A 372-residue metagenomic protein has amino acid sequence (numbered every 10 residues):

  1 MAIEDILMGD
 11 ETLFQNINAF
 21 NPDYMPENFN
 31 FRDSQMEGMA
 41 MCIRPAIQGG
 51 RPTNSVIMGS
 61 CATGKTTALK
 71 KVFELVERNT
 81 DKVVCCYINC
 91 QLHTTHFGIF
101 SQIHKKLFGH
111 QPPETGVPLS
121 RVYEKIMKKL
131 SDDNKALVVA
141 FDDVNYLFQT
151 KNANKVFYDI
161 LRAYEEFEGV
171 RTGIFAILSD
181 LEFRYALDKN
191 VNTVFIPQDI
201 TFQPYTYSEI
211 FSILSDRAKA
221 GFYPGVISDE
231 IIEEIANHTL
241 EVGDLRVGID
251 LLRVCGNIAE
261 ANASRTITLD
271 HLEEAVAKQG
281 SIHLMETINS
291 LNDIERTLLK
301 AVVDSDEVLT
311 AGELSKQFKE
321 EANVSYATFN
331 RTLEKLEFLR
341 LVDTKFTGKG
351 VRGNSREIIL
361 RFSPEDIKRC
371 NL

Functional and structural regions predicted by a protein language model:
M1-P52, L372: A short, basic N-terminal segment
L7-Q15, N21, L69, L92-I213 (+5 more regions): Mid-core helix/loop region of P-loop NTP-binding domains shared across ATPases and GTPases
G49-K71, L92: Walker A/P-loop nucleotide-binding motif
N54-V56, R78-L92: Conserved catalytic segments around the Walker B and adjacent sensor/switch elements of P-loop NTPase domains
E74-V84, G109-P112: Post-Walker A helix-loop "phosphate-sensing" segment adjacent to the P-loop in P-loop NTPases
L240-L245, R253-I267, V303-E307, A322 (+1 more regions): AAA+ ATPase "lid" subdomain C-terminal helix
I258-H283: Conserved C-terminal helix/linker of AAA+ ATPases
S305-L372: Terminal-proximal interaction/regulatory segments of ATP-powered molecular machines
